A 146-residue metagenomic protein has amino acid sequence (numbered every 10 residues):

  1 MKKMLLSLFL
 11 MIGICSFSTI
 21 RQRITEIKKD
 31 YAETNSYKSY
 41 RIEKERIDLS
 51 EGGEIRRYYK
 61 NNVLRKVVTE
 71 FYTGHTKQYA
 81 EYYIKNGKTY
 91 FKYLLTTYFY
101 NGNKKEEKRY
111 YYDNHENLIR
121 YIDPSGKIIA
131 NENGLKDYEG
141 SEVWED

Functional and structural regions predicted by a protein language model:
M4-G13: Sec-dependent N-terminal signal peptides
S16: Cytochrome P450 heme-binding "Cys pocket" and the immediately downstream C-terminal segment
T19-D146: Buried hydrophobic residues that stabilize the cores of well-folded domains
